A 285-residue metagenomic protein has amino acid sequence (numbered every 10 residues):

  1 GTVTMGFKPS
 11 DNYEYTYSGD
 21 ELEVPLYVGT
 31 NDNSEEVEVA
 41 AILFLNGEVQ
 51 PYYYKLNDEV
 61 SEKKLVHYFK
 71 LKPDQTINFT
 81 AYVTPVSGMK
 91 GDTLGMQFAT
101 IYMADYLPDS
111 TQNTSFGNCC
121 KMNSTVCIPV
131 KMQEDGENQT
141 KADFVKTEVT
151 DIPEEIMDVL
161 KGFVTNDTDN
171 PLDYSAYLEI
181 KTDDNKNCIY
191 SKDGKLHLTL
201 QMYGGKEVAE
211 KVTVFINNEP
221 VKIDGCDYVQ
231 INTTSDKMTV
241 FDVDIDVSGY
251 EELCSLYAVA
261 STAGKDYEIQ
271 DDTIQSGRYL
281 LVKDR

Functional and structural regions predicted by a protein language model:
G1-T16, V145-K186: Low-complexity, acidic Ser/Thr/Pro/Gly-rich terminal tails and inter-domain linkers that flank the onset of structured
N12-D20, D32, C188-S191: Short, solvent-exposed beta-strand/turn "edge" segments of beta-rich domains on protein surfaces
E23-N31, H197-G205: Short edge beta-strand/loop segments characteristic of extracellular beta-sandwich folds
N33-Q50, L56-D58, Y203-P220: Short acidic, flexible loop segments centered on an aromatic residue
Y54-G88, G225-D244: Intrinsically disordered, low-complexity Pro/Gly/Ser/Thr-rich segments with frequent PxxP/GP/PP motifs and embedded
P85-Q97, L107-P108, S248-Y257: Short glycine/proline/serine/threonine-rich loop/turn segments at secondary-structure transition edges
Y106-V164, G264-R285: Short beta-strand elements
N217-D227, I231-R285: Hydrophilic extracytoplasmic domains
